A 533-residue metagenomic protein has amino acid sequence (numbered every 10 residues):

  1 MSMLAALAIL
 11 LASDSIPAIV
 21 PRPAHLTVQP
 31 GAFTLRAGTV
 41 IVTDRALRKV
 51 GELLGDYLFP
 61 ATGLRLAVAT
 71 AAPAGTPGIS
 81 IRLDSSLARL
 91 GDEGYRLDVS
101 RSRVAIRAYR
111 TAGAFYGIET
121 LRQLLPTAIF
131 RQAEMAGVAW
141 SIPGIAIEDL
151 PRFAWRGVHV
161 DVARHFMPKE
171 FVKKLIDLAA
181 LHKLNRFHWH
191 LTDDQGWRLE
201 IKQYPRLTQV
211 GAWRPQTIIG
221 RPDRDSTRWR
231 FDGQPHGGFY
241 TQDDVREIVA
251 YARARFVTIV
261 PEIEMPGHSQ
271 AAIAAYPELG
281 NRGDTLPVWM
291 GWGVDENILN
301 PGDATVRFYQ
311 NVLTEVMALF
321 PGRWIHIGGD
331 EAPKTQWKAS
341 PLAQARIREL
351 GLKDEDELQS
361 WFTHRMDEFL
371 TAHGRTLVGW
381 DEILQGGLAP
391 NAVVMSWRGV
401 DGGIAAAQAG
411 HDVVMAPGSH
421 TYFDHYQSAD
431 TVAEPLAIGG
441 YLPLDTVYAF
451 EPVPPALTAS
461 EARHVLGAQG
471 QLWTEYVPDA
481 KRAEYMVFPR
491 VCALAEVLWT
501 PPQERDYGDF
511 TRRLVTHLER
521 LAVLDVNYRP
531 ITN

Functional and structural regions predicted by a protein language model:
S2-A12: Sec-dependent N-terminal signal peptides
S13-F153, R482, V497-I531: Contiguous, structured surface segment used for ligand recognition
K49-V50, F166-P168, D194-E200, P266-A272 (+6 more regions): Flexible loop/turn segments at secondary-structure boundaries
A88-W324, R365, F369, Q469-T474 (+1 more regions): Feature activates predominantly on carbohydrate-active enzymes
A272-R282, L286-A392, W397-A409: Active-site neighborhood of glycoside hydrolase catalytic domains
L377-A392, R398-N533: Flexible, acidic glycine-rich loops studded with aromatic residues
